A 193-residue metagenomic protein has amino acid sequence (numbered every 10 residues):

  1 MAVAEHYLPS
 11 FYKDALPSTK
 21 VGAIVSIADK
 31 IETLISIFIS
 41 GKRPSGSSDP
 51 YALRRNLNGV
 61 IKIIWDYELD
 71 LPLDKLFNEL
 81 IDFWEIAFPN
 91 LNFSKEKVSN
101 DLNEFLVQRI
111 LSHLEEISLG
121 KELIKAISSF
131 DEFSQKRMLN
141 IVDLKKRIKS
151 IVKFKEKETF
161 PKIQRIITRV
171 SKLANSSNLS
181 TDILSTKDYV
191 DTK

Functional and structural regions predicted by a protein language model:
M1-K193: Amphipathic alpha-helical "coupling" segments that flank catalytic cores
